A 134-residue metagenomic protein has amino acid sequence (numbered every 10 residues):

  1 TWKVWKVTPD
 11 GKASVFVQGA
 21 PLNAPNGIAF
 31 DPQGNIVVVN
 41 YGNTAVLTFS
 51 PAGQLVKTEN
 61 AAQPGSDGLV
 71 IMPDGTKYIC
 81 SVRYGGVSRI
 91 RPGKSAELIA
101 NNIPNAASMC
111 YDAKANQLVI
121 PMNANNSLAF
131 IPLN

Functional and structural regions predicted by a protein language model:
T1, G19-N35, Y41-T44, N60-Y78 (+3 more regions): Beta-rich, blade/repeat-based domains predominating in secreted/periplasmic proteins but also intracellular
T1-F16, I28: Compact, aliphatic and Gly/Pro-tolerant "microcore" segments centered on a short helix or tight beta-hairpin and their
K3-K6, A45-L47, G86-S88, S127-A129: A short loop-to-beta-strand structural motif that recurs across blades of beta-propeller domains
V7-K12, F49-Q54, I90-S95, P132-N134: Short loop/turn segments that connect beta-strands within beta-propeller blades
K12-Q18, Q54-N60, K94-A100: A short beta-strand motif characteristic of beta-propeller blades
A13, I36, L55, K77 (+2 more regions): Hydrophobic "anchor" residues
V119-N134: Short, basic/aromatic-enriched C-terminal tail that caps enzymatic domains
